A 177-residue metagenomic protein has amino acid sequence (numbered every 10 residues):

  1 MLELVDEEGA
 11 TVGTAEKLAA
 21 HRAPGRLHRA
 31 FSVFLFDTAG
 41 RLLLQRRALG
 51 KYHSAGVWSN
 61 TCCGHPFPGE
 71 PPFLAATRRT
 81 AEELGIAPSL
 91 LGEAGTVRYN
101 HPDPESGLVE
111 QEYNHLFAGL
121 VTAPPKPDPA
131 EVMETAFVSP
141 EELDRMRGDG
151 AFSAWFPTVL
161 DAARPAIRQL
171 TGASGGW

Functional and structural regions predicted by a protein language model:
M1-S32, F36-T38: Acidic, metal-coordinating catalytic segment for phosphate/diphosphate chemistry, firing primarily on the Nudix
L2, R41-L42, T135: A residue-level structural signature of the nucleotidyltransferase/glycosyltransferase Rossmann-like core
T11-T14, G40-R46, P124-D128: Short, well-ordered strand-loop elements centered on a beta-strand within folded domains, enriched for acidic residues
E16-A19, G56, P68, G95-W177: Nudix hydrolase/Nudix homology domain
A30-C62: A glycine-rich, hydrophobic loop/mini-helix early in the fold
V33, C62, E93, H115-F117: A structural signal for short, well-ordered beta-strand segments
L43-L44, T61-A94: The catalytic Nudix box helix
L49-K51, H65, R98-N100: Short, catalytically relevant binding-site loops at active-site mouths
